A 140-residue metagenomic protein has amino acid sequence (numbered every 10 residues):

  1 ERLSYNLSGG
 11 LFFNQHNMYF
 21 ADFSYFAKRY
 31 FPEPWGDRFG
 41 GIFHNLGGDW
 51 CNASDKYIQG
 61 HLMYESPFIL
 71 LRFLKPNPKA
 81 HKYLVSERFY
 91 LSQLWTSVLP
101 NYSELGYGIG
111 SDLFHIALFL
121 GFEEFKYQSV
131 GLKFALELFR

Functional and structural regions predicted by a protein language model:
E1-R140: Exposed, low-structure sequence patches enriched in small/polar residues
